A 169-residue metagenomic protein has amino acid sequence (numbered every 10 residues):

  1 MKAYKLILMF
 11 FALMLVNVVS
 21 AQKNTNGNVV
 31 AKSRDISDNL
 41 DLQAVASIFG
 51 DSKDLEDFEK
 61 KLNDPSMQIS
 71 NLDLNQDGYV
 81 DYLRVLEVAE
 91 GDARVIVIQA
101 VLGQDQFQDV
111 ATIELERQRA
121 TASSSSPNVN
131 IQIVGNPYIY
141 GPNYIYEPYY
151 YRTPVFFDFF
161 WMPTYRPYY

Functional and structural regions predicted by a protein language model:
M1-T25: Bacterial Sec-dependent N-terminal signal peptides
K23-A44: Short N-terminal segments immediately surrounding and downstream of signal-peptide cleavage
D38-N63: Start-of-domain marker
N63-N71, V85-E87: Glycine-rich, compositionally biased intrinsically disordered regions
S70-Y82: Acidic, glycine-anchored loop motifs typical of Ca2+
Y82-R84, R94, Q99: Post-signal peptide N-terminal segment of secreted/secretory-pathway proteins
D92-V95, G141: Extracytoplasmic/secreted cell-surface and envelope-processing proteins
Q99-Y169: Low-complexity segments
